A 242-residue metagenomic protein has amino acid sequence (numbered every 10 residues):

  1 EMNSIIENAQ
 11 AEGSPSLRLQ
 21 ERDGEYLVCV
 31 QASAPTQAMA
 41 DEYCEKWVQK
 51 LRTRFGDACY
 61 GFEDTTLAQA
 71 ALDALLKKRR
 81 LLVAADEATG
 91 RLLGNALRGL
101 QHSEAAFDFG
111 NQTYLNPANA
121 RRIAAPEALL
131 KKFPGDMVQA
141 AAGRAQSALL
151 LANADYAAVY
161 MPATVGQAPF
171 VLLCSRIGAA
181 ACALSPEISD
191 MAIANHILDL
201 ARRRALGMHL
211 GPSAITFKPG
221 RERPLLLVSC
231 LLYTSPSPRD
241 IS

Functional and structural regions predicted by a protein language model:
E1-E12, P126-L130, D136-A140, L151: Catalytic phosphate-donor-binding core of small-molecule kinases
E1-G24, C29, E42-C44: Accessory alpha-helical/coil subdomains and C-terminal extensions that flank or cap enzyme catalytic cores
G13-Q20, M39-Y43, T53-A68, V83-A85 (+2 more regions): Flexible, glycine/charged-enriched surface loops at secondary-structure junctions
E25-L81, G99-L100: Gly/His-enriched, cation/cofactor- and phosphate-binding structural elements
L82-P134: Glycine-rich, small/polar surface segments that engage phosphate groups of diverse ligands
A141-T164: A short, hydrophobic beta-strand-centered structural micro-motif
V165-R221: C-terminal binding/interaction regions
C230-S242: Single conserved hydrophobic/aromatic residue that forms the stacking wall/gate of nucleotide- or nucleobase-binding
